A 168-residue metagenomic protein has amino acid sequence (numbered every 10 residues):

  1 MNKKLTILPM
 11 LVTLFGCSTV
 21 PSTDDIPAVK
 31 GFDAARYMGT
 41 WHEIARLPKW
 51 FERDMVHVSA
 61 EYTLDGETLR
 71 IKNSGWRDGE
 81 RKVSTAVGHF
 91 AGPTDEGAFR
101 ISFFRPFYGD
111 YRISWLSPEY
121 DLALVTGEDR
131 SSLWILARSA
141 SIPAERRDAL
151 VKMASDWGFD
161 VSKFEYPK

Functional and structural regions predicted by a protein language model:
L5-L14: Sec-dependent N-terminal signal peptides
C17-K168: A beta-rich soluble binding module of mature secreted/lumenal proteins
